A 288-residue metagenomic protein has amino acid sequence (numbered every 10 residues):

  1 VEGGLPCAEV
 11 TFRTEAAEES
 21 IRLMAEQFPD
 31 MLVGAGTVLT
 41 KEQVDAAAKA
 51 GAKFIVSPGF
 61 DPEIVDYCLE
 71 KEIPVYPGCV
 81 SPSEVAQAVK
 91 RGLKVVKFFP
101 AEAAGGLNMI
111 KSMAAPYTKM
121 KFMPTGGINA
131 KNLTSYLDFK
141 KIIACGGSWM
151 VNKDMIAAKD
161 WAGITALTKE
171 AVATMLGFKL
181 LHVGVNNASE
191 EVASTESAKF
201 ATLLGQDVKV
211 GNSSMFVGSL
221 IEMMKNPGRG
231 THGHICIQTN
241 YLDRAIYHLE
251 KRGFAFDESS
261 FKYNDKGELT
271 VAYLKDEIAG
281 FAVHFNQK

Functional and structural regions predicted by a protein language model:
V1-E42, A46-G51, E70, K131 (+1 more regions): Conserved N-terminal beta1-alpha1 strand-loop-helix module at the mouth
G4-P6, Q27-M31, A48-I55, E70-Y76 (+3 more regions): Glycine-enriched alpha-helix->loop->beta-strand junction motifs that scaffold or abut catalytic
C7-T14, M31-L39, A52-F60, P74-S81 (+2 more regions): Catalytic beta/alpha-barrel core
R13, G184-E222, R244-A245, E250-K251 (+1 more regions): Core segments of cupin and vicinal oxygen chelate
T40-A50, S83-R91, N108, I128-I143: Catalytic cores of alpha/beta
P58-I64, K97-L107, K141-G163: Glycine-rich phosphate-binding active-site loops on the catalytic face of alpha/beta enzymes
T165, I221-K225, E250-K288: Vicinal oxygen chelate
V172-S197, G230-I237: N-terminal beta-strand motif that seeds the catalytic metal site of vicinal oxygen chelate
